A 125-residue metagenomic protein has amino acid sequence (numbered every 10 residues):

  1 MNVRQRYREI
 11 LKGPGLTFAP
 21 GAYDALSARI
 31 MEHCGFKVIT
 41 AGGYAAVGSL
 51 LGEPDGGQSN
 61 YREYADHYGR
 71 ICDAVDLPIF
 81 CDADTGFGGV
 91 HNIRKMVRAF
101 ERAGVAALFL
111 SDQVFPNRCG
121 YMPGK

Functional and structural regions predicted by a protein language model:
M1-G21, A25-C34: N-terminal amphipathic alpha-helix/helix-capping segment at the start of soluble metabolic enzymes
N2-E9, G13, G52-C81, A103 (+1 more regions): Alpha-helix-loop-beta-strand connector modules within alpha/beta enzyme cores
F18-D24, I39-A41, I79-A83, L108-L110: Hydrophobic faces of well-ordered beta-strands that scaffold small-molecule active sites in alpha/beta enzyme cores
P20-A25, Q58-E63, D84-A103: Glycine-rich anion/phosphate-binding loops
G35, G104, F109: Conserved functional loop/turn residues at catalytic and ligand-binding sites
V38-E63, T85-V90, F109-K125: Glycine-rich, proline-tolerant flexible connector loops at the mouths of alpha/beta enzymes
